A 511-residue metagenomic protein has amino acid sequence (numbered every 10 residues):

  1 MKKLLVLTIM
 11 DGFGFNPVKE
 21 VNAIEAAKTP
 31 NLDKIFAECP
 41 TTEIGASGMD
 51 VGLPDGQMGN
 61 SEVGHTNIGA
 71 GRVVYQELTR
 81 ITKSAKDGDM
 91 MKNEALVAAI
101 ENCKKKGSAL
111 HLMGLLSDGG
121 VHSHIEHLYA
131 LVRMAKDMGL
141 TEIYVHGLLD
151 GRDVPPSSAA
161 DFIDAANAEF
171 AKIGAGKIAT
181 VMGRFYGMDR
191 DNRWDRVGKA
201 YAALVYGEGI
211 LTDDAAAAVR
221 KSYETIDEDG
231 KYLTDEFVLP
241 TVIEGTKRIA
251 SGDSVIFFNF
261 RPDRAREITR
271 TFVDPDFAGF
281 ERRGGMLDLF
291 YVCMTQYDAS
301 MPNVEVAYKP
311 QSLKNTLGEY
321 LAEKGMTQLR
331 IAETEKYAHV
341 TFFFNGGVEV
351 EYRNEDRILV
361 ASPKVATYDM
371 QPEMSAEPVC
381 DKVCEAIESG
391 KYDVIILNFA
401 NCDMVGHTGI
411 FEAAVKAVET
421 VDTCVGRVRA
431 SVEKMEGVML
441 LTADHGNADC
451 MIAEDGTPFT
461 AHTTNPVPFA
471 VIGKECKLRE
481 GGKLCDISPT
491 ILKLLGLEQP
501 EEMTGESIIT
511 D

Functional and structural regions predicted by a protein language model:
M1-D511: Feature captures the catalytic ectodomains and active-site-proximal regions of enzymes that hydrolyze or transfer
